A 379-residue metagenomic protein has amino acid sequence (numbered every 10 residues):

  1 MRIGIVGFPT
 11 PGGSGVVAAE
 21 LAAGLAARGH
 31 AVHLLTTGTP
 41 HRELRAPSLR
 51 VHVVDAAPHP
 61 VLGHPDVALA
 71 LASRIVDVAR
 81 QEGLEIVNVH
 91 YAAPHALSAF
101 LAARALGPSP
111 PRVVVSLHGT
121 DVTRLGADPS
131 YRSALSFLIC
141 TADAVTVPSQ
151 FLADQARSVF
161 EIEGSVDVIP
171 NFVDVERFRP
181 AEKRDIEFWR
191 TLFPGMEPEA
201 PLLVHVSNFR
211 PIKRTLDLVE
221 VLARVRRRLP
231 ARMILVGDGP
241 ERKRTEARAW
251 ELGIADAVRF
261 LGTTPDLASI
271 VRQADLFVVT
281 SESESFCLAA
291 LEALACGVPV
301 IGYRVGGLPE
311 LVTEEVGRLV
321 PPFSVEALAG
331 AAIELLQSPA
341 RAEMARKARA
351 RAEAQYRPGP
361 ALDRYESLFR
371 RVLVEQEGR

Functional and structural regions predicted by a protein language model:
G7-G12, A23-L69: N-terminal strand-loop element at the rim of the active site of nucleotide-sugar-dependent glycosyltransferases
F151, F172: Carbohydrate-associated surface elements
M196-K213, V219-L222: Conserved donor-binding/catalytic core segment of Leloir-type glycosyltransferases
E246-G262: Nucleotide-activated donor-binding/catalytic signature segment of Leloir-type glycosyltransferases, i.e., the conserved
T263, E282: Aromatic "clamp/platform" in nucleotide-sugar-dependent glycosyltransferases that forms part of the donor/acceptor
P299-G302: Short hydrophobic beta-strand element within catalytic cores of glycosyltransferases and related nucleotide-activated
E314, R318-V325, E334-P339: Conserved acidic donor-binding segment of nucleotide-sugar-dependent glycosyltransferases
A340-P358, R364: A short, well-ordered alpha-helix in the C-terminal region of glycosyltransferases
